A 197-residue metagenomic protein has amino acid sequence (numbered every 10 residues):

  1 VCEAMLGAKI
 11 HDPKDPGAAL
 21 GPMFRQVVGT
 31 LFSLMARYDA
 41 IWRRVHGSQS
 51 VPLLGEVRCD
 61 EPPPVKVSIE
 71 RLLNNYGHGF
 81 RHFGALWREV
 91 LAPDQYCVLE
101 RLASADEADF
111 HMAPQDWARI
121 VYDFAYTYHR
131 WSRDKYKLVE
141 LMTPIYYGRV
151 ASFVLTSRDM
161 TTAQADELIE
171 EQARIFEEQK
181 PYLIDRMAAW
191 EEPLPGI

Functional and structural regions predicted by a protein language model:
C2-K9, T30, Y38: Catalytic donor-sugar/metal-binding loop of nucleotide-sugar-dependent glycosyltransferases
A8-D12, S68: Generic alpha-helix detector with strongest preference for long hydrophobic helices that associate with membranes
D12-V27: Nucleotide-sugar-dependent glycosyltransferase catalytic core
G29-I197: Terminal low-complexity segments of carbohydrate-biosynthetic enzymes
